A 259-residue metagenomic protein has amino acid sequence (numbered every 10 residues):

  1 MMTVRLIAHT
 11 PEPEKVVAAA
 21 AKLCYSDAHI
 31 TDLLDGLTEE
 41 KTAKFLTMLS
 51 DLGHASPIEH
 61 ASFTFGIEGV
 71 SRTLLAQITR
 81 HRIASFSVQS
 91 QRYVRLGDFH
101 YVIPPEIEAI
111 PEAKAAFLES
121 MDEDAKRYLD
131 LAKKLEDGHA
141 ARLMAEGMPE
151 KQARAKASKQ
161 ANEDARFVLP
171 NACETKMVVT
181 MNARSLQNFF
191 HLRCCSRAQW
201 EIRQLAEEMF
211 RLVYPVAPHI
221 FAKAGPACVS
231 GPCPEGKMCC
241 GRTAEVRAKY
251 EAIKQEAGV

Functional and structural regions predicted by a protein language model:
M1-V259: Family-specific signature for flavin-dependent thymidylate synthase
